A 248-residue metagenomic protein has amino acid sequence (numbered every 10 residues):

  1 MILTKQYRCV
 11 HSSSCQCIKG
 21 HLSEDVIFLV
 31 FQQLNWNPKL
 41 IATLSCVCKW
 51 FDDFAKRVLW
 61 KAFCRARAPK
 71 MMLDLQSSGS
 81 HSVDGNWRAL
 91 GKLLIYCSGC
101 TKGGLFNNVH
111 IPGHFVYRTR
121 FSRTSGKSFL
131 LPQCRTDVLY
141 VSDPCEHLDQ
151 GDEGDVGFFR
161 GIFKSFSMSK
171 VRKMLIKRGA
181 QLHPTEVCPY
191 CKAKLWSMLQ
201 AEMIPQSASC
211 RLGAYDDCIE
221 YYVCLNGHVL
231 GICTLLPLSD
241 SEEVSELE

Functional and structural regions predicted by a protein language model:
I2-S142, H147-K170: Skp1-binding F-box subdomain of Cullin-RING ligase substrate receptors
I18, D137, P184-V187, C218-E220: Core residues of folded domains in eukaryotic genome-function proteins
I162-R178, A201-S209: Short Cys/His-rich Zn2+-coordinating modules
M174-T185, L212-C218: Short, flexible, mixed-charge glycine/proline-rich loop motifs that serve as phosphate/nucleic-acid-contacting
C188-C191, C224: Short cysteine-rich clusters marking metal-coordination/redox-active sites
K192-A214: Short recognition patches in nucleic-acid-associated and regulatory proteins
Y215-S241: Short metal-binding segments enriched for Cys and/or His
V244-E248: Charge-rich, low-complexity intrinsically disordered and helical linker regions
